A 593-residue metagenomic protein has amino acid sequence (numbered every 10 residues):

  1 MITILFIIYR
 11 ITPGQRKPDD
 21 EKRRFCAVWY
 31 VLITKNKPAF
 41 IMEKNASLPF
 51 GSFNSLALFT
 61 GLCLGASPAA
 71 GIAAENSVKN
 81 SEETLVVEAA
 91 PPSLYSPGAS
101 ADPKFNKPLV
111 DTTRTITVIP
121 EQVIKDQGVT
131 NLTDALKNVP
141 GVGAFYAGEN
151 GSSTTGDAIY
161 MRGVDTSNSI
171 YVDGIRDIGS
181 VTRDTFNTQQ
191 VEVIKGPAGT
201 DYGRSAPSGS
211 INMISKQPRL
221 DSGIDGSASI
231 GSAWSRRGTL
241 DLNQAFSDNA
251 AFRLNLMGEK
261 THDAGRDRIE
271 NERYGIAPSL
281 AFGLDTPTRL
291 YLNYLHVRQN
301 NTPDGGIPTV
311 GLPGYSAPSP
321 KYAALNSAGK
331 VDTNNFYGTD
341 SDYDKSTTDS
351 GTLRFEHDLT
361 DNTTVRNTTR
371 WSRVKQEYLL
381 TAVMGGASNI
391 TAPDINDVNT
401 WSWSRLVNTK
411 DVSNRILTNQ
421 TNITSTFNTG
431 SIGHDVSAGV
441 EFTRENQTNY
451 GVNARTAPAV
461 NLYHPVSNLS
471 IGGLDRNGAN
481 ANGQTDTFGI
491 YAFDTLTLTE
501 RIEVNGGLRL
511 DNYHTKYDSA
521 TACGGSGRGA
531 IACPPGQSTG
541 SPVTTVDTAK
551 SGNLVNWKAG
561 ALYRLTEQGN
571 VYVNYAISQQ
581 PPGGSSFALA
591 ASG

Functional and structural regions predicted by a protein language model:
I2-V129, T133-V139, G143: N-terminal Sec signal peptide and the immediately downstream disordered periplasmic leader that contains the TonB box
E82-D221, S578: Acidic, small-polar-rich N-terminal luminal/periplasmic segments of exported/outer-membrane proteins
N187-Q189, T200-I276, L284-T288, D349: Outer-membrane beta-barrel translocator/receptor signature
A228-S232, G258-H262, H296-N300, W371-E377 (+5 more regions): Transmembrane beta-strands of outer-membrane beta-barrel pores
N249-F252, P287-L290, N362-V365, S431 (+2 more regions): Repeated loop/turn-to-beta-strand initiation elements of outer-membrane beta-barrel proteins
E259-A264, I276-G283, P287-D358, Q376-N414 (+1 more regions): Acidic/polar loop-and-plug regions of large Gram-negative outer-membrane beta-barrel proteins
A281-D285, N414, G433-D435, E441-E445 (+1 more regions): Structural signature of Gram-negative outer-membrane beta-barrels, strongest in the C-terminal barrel of TonB-dependent
G351-R373, R405-A520: Face-selective signature of the C-terminal outer-membrane beta-barrel domain
